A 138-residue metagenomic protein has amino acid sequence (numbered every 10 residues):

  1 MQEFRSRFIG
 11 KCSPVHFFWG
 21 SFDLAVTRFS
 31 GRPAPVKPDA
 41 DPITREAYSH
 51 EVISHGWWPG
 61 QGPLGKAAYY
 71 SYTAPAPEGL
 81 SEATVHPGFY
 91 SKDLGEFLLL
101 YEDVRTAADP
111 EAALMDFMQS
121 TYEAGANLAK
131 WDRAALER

Functional and structural regions predicted by a protein language model:
M1-Q61: Aromatic/basic-lined ligand-recognition segments that form π-stacking hydrophobic pockets flanked by Lys/Arg to engage
E3-S6, G10, L80, N127-A134: Intrinsically disordered or highly flexible coil/loop and linker segments, enriched in small and charged/polar residues
F18, V26, P33, Y69-Y70 (+3 more regions): Aromatic-residue detector
G31, G62, E78, V104-T106: Generic "edge-of-domain/loop-turn" microfeature
V36-A40, A83-V85, L128-W131, A135: General "foldedness" signal
R45, H50-L98: Low-complexity, glycine/alanine/valine/leucine- and proline-rich hydrophobic stretches
F89-R138: TerminUS-proximal long segments
